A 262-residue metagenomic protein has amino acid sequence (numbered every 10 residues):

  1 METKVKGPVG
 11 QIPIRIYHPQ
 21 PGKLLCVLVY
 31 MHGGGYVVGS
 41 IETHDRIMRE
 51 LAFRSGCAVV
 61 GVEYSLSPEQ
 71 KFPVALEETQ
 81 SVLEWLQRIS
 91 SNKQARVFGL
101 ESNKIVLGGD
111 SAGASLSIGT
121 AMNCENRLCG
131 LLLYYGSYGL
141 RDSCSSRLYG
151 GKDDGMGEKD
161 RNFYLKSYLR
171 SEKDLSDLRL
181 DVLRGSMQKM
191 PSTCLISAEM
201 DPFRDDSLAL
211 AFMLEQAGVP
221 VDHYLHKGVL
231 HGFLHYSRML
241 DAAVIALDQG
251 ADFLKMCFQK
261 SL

Functional and structural regions predicted by a protein language model:
E2-L262: Alpha/beta-hydrolase superfamily serine-hydrolase fold, recognizing
